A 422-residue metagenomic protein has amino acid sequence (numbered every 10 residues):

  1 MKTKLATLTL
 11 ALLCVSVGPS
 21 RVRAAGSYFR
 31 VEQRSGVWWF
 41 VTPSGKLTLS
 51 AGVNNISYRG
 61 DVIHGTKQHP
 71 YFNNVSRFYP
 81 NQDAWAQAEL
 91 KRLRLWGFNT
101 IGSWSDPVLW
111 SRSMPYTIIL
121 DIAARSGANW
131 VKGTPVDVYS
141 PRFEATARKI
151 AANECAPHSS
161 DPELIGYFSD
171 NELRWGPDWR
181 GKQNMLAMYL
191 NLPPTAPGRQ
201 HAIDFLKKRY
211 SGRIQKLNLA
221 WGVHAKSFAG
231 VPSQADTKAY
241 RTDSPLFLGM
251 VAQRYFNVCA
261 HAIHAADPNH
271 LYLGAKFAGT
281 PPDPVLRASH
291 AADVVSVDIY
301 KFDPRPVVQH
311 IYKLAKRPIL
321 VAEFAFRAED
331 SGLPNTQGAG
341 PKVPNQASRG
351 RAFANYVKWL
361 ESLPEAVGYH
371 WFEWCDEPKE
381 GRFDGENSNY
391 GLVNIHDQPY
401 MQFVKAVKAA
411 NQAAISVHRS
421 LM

Functional and structural regions predicted by a protein language model:
T7-S16: Bacterial N-terminal signal peptides
A25-E163, G230-S233, T237-K238, T242-L246: Active-site-adjacent substrate/metal-binding segments within catalytic domains of carbohydrate-active enzymes
P43, D161-V285: Polysaccharide-binding and catalytic clefts of secreted carbohydrate-active enzymes
G45, L93, Y167, R213 (+4 more regions): Conserved, mostly hydrophobic/aromatic
A128-P135, Q234-D243, A315-F353, F372-W374: Active-site clefts of carbohydrate-active enzymes
L164-G166, N171, F324, G340-L392: Substrate-binding cleft of secreted/luminal carbohydrate-active enzymes
Q183-G198, F372-M422: Aromatic-rich peripheral "rim/lid" segments of glycoside hydrolase catalytic domains that contact and position glycan
L246, M250-H261, A265-G338, V357: Glycoside hydrolase catalytic-domain groove-lining segments
